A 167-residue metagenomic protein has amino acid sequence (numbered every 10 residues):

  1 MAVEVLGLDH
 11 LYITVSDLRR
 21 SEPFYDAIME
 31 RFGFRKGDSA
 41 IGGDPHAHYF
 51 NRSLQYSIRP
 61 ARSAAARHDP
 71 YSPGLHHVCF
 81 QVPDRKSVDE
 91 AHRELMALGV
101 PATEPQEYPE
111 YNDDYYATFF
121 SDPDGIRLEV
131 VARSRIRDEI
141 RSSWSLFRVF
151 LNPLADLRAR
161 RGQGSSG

Functional and structural regions predicted by a protein language model:
M1-E22, V78, S134-G167: N-terminal beta-strand motif that seeds the catalytic metal site of vicinal oxygen chelate
A2, A47, N51-E90, A97: Long, continuous compositionally biased terminal/linker segments
G7, G74, D114: Exposed loop/turn and edge beta-strand positions of beta-sandwich/beta-sheet ligand-binding modules
Y12-Y56: Core segments of cupin and vicinal oxygen chelate
V15-R20, C79-D124: Vicinal oxygen chelate
F119, V130-R137: Short beta->alpha transition motifs characteristic of CBS
R127: Glycine-rich acetyl-CoA-binding "A-motif" of GNAT/NAT acetyltransferases
